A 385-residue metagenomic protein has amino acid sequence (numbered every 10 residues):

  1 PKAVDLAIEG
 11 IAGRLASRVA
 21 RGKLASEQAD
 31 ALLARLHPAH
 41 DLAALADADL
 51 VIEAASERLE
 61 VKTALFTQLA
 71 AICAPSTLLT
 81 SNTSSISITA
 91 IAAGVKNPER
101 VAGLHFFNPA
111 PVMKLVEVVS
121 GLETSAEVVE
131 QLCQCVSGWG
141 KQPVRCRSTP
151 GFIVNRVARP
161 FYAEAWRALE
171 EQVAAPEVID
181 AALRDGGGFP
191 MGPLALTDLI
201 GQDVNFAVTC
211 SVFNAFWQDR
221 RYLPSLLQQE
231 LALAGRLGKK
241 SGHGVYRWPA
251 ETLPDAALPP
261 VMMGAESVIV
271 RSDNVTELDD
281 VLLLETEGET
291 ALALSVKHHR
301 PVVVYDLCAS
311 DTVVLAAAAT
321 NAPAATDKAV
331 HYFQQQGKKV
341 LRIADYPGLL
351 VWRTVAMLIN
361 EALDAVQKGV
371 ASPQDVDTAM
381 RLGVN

Functional and structural regions predicted by a protein language model:
K2-A48, R58-E60: Conserved N-terminal Rossmann-fold NAD(P) cofactor-binding segment
L24-H37, E99-R100, K141, R300 (+1 more regions): A short helix-to-beta-strand connector/capping loop
A39, A54, S81-T83, L104 (+2 more regions): Structural motif
A44-D47, V51, P75, L115: Alpha-helix C-terminal capping/helix-to-coil transition sites in glycosyltransferase folds
R58-C135, E277-Q335: Rossmann-fold NAD(P)-binding glycine/threonine-rich loop
W139, T149, I153-R156, A165-A168: Conserved anion/nucleotide-ligand pocket segment
K141-S148, P160, E171-N385: NAD(P)-dependent Rossmann-like dehydrogenase/reductase catalytic/cofactor-binding core
